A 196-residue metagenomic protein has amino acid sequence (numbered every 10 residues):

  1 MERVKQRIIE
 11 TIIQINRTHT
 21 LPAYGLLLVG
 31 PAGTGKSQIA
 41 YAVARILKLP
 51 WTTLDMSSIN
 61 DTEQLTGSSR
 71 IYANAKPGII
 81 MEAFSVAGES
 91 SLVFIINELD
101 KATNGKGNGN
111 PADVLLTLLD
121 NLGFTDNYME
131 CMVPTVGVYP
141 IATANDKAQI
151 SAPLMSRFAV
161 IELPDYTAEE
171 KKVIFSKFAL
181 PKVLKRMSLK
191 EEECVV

Functional and structural regions predicted by a protein language model:
M1-V29, L180-P181: Pre-Walker A (pre-P-loop) alpha-helix and adjacent loop at the N terminus of AAA/AAA+ ATPase modules, a conserved
L21-M56, S85, A152: Walker A/P-loop
I46-K76, A83, E170-K171: AAA+/P-loop NTPase substrate/partner-engagement loops
Y72-N104: Conserved nucleotide-sensing/catalytic segment adjacent to the nucleotide-binding pocket in NTP-handling enzymes
K76-P77, L92, E98, G107 (+4 more regions): Helical "lid/switch" subdomain of P-loop NTPase nucleotide-binding domains
A87-I95, D126-A144, E193: AAA+/SF3 P-loop NTPase mechanochemical coupling elements
G88, D146-S156, V160-V196: Conserved C-terminal "switch" segment of AAA+ ATPases
I95-P134: Conserved catalytic/switch belt of AAA+ P-loop NTPases
